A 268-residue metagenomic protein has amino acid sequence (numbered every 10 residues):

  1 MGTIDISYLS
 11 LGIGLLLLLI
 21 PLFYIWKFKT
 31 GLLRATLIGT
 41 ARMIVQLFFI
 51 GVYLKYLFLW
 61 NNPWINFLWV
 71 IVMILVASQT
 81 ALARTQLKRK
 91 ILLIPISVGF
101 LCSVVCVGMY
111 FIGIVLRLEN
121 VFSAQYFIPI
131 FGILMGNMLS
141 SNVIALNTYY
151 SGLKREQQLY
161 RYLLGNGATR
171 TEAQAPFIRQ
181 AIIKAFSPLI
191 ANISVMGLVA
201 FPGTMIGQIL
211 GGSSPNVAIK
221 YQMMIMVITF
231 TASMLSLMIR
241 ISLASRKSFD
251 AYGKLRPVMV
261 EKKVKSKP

Functional and structural regions predicted by a protein language model:
I4-L16, W60-L75: Structural signature of hydrophobic alpha-helical transmembrane segments
I6, S10-I13, I65, I91-A145: Loop-to-helix entry region at the N-terminal start of transmembrane alpha-helices in multi-pass membrane transporters
P21-G31, A77-K88: C-terminal ends of transmembrane helices
G31-Y53, F58-V70: Loop-to-helix transition at the N-terminal end of transmembrane alpha-helices
T148-A181: Short cytoplasmic-facing helical segments at TM-TM junctions of multi-pass membrane proteins
A173-V199: Transmembrane alpha-helices
A191-N216, K220, S236: Non-cytoplasmic
N216-S245: Hydrophobic alpha-helical transmembrane segments of polytopic membrane proteins
